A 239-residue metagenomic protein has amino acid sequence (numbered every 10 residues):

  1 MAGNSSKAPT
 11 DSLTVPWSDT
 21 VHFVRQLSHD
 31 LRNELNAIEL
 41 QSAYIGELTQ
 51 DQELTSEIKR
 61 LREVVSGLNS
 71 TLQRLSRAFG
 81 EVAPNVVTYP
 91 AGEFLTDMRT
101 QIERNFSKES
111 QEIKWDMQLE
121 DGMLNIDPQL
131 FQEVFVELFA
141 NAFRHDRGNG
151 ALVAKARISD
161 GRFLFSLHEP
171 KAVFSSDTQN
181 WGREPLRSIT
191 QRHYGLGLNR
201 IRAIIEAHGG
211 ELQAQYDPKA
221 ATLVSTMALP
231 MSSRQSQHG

Functional and structural regions predicted by a protein language model:
A37-Q52: Conserved C-terminal segment of the DHp
T55-K108: Conserved DHp (HisKA) dimerization/phosphotransfer helix of two-component histidine kinases, i.e., the long coiled-coil
E112-G122: Conserved catalytic submotifs in the C-terminal HATPase_c
V136-N141: Conserved polar catalytic motif of the HATPase_c/GHKL fold
N149-G161: Short beta-strand/loop element within the Bergerat-fold HATPase_c
L164-R192: Glycine-rich/acidic phosphate-handling loop/turn and adjacent ATP-lid/helix of nucleotide-binding kinase/ATPase domains
I205-E206: Detector for a conserved hydrophobic position within an alpha-helical segment of the HATPase_c
